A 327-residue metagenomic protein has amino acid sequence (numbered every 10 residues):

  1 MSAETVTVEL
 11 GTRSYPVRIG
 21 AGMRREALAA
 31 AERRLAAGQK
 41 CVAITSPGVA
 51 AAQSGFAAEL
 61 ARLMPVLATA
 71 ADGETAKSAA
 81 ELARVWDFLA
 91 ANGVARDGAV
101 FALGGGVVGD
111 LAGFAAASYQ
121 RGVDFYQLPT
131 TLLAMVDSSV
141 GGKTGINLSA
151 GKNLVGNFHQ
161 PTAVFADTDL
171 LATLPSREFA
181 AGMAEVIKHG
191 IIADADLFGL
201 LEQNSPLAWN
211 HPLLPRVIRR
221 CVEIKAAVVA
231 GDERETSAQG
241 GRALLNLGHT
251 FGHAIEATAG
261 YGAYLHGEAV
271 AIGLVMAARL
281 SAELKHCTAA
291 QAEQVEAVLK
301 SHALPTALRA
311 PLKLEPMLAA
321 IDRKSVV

Functional and structural regions predicted by a protein language model:
M1-A99: ATP/NTP phosphate-donor binding region
S2-V6, A184-I187, H286-V327: C-terminal charged capping/lid subdomain of soluble metabolic enzymes
L35, G93-A95, S118-Q120, N147-L148 (+5 more regions): Solvent-exposed alpha-helices and their adjacent loops that cap or buttress functional pockets in soluble metabolic
V107-F114, M135-V136, H253-A254: Short glycine/serine/threonine-rich phosphate/pyrophosphate-binding segments that cradle anionic phosphate groups
L111-G122, T258-A259, R279: Alpha-helix C-terminal capping segments
F114-P206: A glycine/threonine-rich phosphate-anchoring loop and its flanking beta-alpha core in nucleotide/phosphate-binding
Q203-P311: Active-site segments that bind and position negatively charged phosphate/pyrophosphate groups
